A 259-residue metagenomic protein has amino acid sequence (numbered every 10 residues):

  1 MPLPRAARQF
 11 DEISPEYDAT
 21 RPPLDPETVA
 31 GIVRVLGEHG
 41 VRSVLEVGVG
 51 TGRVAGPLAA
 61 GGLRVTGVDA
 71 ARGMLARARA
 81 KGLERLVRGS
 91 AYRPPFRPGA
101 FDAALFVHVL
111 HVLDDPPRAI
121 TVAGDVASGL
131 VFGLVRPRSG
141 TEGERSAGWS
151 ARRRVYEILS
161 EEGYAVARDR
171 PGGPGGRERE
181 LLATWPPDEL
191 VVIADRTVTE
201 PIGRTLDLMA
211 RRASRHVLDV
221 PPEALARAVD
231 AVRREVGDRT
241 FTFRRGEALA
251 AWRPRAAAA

Functional and structural regions predicted by a protein language model:
M1-G40, R53, M74-R77, R211: Conserved class I S-adenosyl-L-methionine
L45, T51-R93: Class I SAM-dependent methyltransferase SAM/SAH-binding core
P94-P98: Short amphipathic alpha-helix with an adjacent loop that forms part of the alpha/beta core around
L105: A conserved beta-strand element that flanks and buttresses the S-adenosyl-L-methionine
H108-V112: Short catalytic micro-motifs in class I SAM-dependent methyltransferases
P117, G124-T199: Conserved catalytic/acceptor-binding region of the Class I
P186-A259: Conserved Class I S-adenosyl-L-methionine
